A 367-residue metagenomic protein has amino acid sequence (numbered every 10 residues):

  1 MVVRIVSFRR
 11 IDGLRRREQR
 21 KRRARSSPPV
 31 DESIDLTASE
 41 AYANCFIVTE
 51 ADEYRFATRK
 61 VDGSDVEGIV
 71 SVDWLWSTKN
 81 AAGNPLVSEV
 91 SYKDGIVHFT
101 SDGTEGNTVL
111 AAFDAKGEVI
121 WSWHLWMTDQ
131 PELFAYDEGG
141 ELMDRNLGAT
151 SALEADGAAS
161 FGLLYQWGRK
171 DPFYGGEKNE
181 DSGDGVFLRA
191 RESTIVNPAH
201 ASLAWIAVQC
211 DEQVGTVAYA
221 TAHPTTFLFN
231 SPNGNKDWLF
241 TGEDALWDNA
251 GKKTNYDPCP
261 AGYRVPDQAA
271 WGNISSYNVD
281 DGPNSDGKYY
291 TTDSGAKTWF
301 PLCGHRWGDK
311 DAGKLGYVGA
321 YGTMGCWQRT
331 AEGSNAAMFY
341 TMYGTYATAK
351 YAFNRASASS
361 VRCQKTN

Functional and structural regions predicted by a protein language model:
M1-P28, R362-N367: Enriched but not universal
M1-V2, R17, T100-E105, A159 (+2 more regions): Short, surface-exposed loop and linker segments with low hydrophobicity and enrichment for Pro/Ser/Thr
V3-R10, H124-W126, F300-L302, M338-M342: Short amphipathic beta-strand/extended segments with alternating polar/hydrophobic composition
R4-S7, D12, L142, A320-R329: Short hydrophobic/aromatic-rich beta-strand motifs
V6, G13-K21, F99, Q166 (+10 more regions): Intrinsically disordered, low-complexity, compositionally biased regions/tails
R9-I11, T100-E105, S294, Y343-T345: Secondary-structure transition/turn motif
R23-K253, R355-S357, V361-N367: Short, compositionally biased
A149, N230-N367: C-terminal, surface-exposed recognition/capping segments
